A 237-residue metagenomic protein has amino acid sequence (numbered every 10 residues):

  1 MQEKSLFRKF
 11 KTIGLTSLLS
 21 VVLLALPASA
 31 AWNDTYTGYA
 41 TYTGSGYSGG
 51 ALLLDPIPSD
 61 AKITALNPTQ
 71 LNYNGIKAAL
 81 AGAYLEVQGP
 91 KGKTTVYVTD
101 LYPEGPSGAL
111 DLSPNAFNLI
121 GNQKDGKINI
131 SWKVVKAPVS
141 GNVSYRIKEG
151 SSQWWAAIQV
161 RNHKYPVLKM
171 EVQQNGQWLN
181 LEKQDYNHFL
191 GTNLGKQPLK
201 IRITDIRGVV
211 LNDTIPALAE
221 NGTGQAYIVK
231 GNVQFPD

Functional and structural regions predicted by a protein language model:
Q2-T12, V22-A83, G92-T94, T99-G108 (+1 more regions): Mature exported/compartmentalized surface modules and terminal targeting/interaction regions
T16-S20: Sec-dependent N-terminal signal peptides
